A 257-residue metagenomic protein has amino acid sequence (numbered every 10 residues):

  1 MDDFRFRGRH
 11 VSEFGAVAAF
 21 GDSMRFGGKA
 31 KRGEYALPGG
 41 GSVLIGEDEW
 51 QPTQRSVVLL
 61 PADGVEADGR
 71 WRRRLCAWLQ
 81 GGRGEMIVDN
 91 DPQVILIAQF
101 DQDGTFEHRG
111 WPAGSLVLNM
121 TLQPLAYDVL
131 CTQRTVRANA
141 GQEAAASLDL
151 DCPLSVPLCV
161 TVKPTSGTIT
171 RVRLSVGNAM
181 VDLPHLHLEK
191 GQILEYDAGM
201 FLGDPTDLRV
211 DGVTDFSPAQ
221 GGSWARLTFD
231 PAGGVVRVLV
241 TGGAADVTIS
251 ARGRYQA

Functional and structural regions predicted by a protein language model:
M1, W78-R83, T165-I169: A short, compositionally biased
M1-P52, Q93-T105: Solvent-exposed edge beta-strands and adjacent loop segments that serve as assembly or binding interfaces
Y35-E66, P112-A126, G234-V236: Oligomerization/assembly interface segments of phage tail-like spikes and tubes
E47, A77, H108-P112, L150-C152: A general structural signal for short secondary-structure junctions and capping/turn motifs
L60-A62, D101, T121-Q123, K163 (+1 more regions): Solvent-exposed residues in well-ordered beta-strands and their adjoining turns, especially edge/terminal strands
L60-D103: Short, acidic/charged, Gly/Pro-enriched secondary-structure junctions
E85-Y127, W224: Short beta-strand and beta-hairpin "edge-sheet" elements
L130-A257: Intrinsically disordered, low-complexity segments enriched in serine, threonine, and glycine
